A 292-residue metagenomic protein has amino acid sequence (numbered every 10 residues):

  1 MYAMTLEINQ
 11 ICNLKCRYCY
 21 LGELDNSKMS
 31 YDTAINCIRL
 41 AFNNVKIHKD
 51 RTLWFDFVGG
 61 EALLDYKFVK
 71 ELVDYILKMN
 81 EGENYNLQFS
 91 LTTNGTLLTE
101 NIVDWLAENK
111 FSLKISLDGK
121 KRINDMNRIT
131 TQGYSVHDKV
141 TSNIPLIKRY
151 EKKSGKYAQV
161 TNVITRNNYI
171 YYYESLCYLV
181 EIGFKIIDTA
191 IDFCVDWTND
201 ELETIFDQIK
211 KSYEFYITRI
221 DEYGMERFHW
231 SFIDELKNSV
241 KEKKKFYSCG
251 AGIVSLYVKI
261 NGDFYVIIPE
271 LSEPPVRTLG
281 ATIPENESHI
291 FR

Functional and structural regions predicted by a protein language model:
A3-D32: Canonical Radical SAM [4Fe-4S] cluster-binding loop centered on the CxxxCxxC motif and its immediate flanking residues
I38-D56, D65-D192: Radical SAM/AdoMet-radical enzyme domain recognition
D188-D196, D200-I220: Acidic, glycine-rich loop-and-beta core segments that form the ion-binding/anion-interacting portion of active sites
D207-S239, P269-R292: C-terminal accessory region of radical SAM enzymes
C249-I253: Short, small/polar residue-rich loop motifs at catalytic or cofactor-binding pockets
K259: Short, acidic, Ser/Thr-enriched surface-loop or helix-capping motifs
